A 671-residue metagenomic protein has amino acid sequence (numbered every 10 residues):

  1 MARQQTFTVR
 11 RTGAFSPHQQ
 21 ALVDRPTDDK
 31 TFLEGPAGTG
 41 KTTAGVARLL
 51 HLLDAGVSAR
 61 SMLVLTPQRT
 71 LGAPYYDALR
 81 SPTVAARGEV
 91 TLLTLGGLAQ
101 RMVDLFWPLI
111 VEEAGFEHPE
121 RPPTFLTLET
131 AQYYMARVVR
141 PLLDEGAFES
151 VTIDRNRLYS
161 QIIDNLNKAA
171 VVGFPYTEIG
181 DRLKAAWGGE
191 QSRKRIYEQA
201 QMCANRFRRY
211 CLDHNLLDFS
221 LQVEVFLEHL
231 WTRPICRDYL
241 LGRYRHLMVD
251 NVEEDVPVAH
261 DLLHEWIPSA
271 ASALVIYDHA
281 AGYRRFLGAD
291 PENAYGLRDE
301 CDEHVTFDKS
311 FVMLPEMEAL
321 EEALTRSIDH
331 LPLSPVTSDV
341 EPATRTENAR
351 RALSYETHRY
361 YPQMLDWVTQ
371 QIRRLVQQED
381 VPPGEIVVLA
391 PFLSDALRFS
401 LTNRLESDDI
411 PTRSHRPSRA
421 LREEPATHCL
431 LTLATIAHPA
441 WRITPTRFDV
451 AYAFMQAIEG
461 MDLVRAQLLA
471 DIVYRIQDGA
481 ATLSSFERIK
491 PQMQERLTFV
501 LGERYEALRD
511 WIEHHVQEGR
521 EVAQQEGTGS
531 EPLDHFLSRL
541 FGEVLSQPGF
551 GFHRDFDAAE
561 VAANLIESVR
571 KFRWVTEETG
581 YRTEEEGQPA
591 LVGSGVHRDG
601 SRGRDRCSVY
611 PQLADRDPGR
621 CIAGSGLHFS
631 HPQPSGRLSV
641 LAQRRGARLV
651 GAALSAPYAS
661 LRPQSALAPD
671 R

Functional and structural regions predicted by a protein language model:
M1-A114, V388: P-loop NTPase Walker
A2-D24, D28-A37, A44, V138-M248 (+2 more regions): Accessory N-terminal region flanking or inserted into the helicase ATPase core in nucleic-acid motor proteins
A37-L49, L53, S310-E406: Helicase P-loop NTPase motor core
Y197, F486-G624: Accessory C-terminal helicase-associated subdomains
D261-R350: Conserved RecA-like helicase ATPase core segment that couples NTP binding/hydrolysis to strand translocation
D380-Q517: ATPase/helicase motor core of nucleic-acid motors
D471-A480, A642-R671: C-terminal accessory regions
P632-G646: A short beta-strand element within the Helicase C-terminal
